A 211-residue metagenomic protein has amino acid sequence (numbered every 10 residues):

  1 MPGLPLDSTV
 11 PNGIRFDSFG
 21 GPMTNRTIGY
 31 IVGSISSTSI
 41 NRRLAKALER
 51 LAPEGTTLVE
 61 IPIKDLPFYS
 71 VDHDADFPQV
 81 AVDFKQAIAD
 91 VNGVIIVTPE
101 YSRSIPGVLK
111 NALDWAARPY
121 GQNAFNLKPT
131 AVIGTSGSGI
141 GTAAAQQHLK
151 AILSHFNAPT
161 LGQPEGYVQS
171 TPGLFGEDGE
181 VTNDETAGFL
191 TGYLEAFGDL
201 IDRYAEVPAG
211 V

Functional and structural regions predicted by a protein language model:
S8-P22: Short, Lys/Arg-enriched N-terminal segments with co-localized hydrophobic residues within the first ~10-30 amino acids
M23-T24, G29, P159-V211: Glycine-rich phosphate/pyrophosphate-binding loop and the adjoining helix
T24-G55: N-terminal beta1-alpha1 ligand-phosphate binding loop
S37-I40, Y69, S104-I105, G141-T142: Secondary-structure boundary/capping motif
P53-V59, A158-T160: A generic structural motif
I63-V80: N-terminal beta-loop-helix "entrance" segment that forms/cooperates in small-molecule cofactor or anionic ligand
D76-N157: Helix-loop-strand module that forms the ligand-binding subsite of alpha/beta enzymes
